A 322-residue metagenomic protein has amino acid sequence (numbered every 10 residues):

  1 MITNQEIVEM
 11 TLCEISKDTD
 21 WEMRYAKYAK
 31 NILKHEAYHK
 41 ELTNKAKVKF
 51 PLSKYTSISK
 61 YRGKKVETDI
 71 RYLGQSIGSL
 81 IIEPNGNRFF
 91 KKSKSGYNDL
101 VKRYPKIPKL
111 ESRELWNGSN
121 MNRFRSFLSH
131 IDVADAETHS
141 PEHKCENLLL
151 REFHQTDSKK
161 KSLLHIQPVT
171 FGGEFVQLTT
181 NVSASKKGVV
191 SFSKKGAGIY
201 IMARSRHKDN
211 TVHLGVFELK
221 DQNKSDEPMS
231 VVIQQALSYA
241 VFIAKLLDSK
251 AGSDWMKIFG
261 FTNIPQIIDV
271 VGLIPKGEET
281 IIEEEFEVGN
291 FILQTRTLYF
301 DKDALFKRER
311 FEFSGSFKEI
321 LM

Functional and structural regions predicted by a protein language model:
M1-M322: Charged, terminal alpha-helix-loop-beta segments that serve as non-catalytic nucleic-acid engagement and/or assembly
